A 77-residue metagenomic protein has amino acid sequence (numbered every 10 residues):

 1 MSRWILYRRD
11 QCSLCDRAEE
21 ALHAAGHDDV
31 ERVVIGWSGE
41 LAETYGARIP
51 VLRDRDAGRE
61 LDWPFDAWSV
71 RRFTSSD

Functional and structural regions predicted by a protein language model:
M1-A25, V30-R32: Local sequence-structure signature of Cys/Sec-based thiol-disulfide redox active-site neighborhoods
D10, G36-W37, F65: Short beta->alpha linker loops
A21-H27, L52, V70, T74: Alpha-helix C-terminal capping segments
H23-A24, A42-T44: Short loop/helix-cap segments at secondary-structure boundaries that form the rim of catalytic
D28-G39, G46: Thiol-based oxidoreductase modules, predominantly thioredoxin-like and allied folds used for disulfide exchange
G46-R53: Structural micro-motif
D56-D77: Non-catalytic, surface beta->alpha helical segment in thiol-disulfide oxidoreductase systems
